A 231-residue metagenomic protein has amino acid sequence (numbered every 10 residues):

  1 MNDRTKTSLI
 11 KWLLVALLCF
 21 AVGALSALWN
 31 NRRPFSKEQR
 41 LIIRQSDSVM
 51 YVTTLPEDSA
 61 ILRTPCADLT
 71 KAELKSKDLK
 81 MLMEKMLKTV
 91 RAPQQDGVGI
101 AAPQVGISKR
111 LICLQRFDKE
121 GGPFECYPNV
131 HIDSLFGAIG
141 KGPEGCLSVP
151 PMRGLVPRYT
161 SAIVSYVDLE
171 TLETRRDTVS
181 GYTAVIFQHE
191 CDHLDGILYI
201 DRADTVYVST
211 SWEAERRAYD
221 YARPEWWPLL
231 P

Functional and structural regions predicted by a protein language model:
N2-P231: Positively charged
